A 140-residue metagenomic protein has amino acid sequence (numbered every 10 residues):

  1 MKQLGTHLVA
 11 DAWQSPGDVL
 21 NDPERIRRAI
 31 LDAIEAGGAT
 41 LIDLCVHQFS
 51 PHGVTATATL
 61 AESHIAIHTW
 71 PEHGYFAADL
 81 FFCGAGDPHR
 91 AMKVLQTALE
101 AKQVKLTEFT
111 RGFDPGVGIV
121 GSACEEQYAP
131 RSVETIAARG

Functional and structural regions predicted by a protein language model:
M1-G140: Polybasic/polar functional segments that serve as interface/processing modules
